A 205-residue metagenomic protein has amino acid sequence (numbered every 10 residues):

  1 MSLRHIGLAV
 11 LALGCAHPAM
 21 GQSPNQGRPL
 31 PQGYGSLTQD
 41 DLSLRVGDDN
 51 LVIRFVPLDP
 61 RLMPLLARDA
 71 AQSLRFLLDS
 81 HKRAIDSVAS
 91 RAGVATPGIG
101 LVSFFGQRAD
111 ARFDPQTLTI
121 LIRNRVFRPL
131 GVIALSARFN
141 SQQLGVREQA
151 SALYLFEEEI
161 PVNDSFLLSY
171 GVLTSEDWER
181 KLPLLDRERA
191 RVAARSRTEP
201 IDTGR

Functional and structural regions predicted by a protein language model:
M1-H5: Positively charged n-region of N-terminal signal peptides that target proteins for export
I6-A16: Bacterial N-terminal signal peptides
M20-R205: Conserved functional micro-motifs across diverse proteins
